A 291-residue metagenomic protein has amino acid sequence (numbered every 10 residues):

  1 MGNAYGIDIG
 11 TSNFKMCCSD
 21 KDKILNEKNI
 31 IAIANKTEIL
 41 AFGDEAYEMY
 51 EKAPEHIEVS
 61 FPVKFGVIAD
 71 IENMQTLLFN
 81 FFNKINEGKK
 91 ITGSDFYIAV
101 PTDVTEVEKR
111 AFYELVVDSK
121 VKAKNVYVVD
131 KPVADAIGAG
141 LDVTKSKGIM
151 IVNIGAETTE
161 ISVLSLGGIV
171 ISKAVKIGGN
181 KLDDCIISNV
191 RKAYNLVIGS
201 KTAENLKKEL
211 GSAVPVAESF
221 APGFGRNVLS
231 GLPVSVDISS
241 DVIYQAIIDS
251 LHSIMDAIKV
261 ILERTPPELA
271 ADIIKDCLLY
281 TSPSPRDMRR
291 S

Functional and structural regions predicted by a protein language model:
M1-I154, L164-L278: Nucleotide/phosphate-binding catalytic cleft detector across ATP-hydrolyzing and phosphate-transferring enzymes
E157: Short glycine-rich anion-binding loops that position phosphate/pyrophosphate groups of nucleotides and phosphorylated
E160: Positively charged, low-complexity, intrinsically disordered RNA-binding extensions
Y280-S291: Single conserved hydrophobic/aromatic residue that forms the stacking wall/gate of nucleotide- or nucleobase-binding
